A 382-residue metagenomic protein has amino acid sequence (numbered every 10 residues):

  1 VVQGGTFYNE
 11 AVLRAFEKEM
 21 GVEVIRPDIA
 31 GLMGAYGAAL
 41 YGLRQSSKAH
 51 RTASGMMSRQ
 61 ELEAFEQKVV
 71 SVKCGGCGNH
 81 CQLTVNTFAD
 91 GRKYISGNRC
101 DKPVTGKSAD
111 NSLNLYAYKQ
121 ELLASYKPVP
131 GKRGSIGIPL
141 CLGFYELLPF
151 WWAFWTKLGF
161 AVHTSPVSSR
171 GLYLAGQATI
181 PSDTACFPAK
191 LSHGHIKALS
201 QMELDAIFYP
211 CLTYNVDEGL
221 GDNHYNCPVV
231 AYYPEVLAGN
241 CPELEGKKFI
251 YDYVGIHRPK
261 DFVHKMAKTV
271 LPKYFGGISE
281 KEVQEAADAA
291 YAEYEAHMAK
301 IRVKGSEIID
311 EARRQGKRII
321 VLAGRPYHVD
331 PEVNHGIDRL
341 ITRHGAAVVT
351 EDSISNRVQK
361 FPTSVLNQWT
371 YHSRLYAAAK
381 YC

Functional and structural regions predicted by a protein language model:
V1-E17, G31, G143-Y145, Y327: Glycine-rich phosphate-binding loops at beta-strand->alpha-helix junctions
V1-T6, I25-A35, P166, A185-C186: Active-site nucleophile and cofactor-binding loops and adjacent substrate-binding regions of central metabolic enzymes
F16-I25: Glycine/charged-rich beta-loop-alpha catalytic/anionic-binding loops adjacent to active sites
M20, G34, L43-S47: Hydrophobic/aromatic-enriched cytosolic interaction surfaces used to assemble or bind macromolecules
D28-I29, R44-C382: An N-terminal assembly and electron-transfer interface module characteristic of large anaerobic redox and radical
A38-A39: Catalytic cores of nucleotide-enabled group-transfer and carboxylate-activating enzymes in metabolic and assembly-line
